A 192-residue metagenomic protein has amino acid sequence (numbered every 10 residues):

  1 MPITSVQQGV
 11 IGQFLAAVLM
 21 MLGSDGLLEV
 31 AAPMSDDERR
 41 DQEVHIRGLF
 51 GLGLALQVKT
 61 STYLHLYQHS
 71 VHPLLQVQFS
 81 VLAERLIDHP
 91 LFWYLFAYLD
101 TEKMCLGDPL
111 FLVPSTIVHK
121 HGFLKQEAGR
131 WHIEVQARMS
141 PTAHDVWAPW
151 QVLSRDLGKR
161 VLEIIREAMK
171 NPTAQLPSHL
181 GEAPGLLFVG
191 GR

Functional and structural regions predicted by a protein language model:
M1-E38, E43-R192: Mixed-charge (Asp/Glu-Lys/Arg
